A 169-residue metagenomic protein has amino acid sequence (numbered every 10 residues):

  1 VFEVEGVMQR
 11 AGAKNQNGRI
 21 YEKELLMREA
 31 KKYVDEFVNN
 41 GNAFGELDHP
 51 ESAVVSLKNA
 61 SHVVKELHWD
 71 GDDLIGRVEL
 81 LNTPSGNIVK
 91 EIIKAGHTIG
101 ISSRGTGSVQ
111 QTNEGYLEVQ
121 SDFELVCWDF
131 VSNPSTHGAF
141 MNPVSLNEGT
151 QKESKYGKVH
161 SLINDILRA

Functional and structural regions predicted by a protein language model:
V1-N39, Q151-R168: Polar/acidic, low-complexity leader/linker segments enriched in S/T/G and N/D
E3-G6, F44-E46, V63-Y156: Residue microenvironments linked to proteolytic maturation and disulfide-stabilized extracellular modules
K14, S52-V55, S61-V64, Q110-T112: Flexible loop/turn segments at secondary-structure boundaries
Q16-G18, S56, G86-K90: A short, polar/proline- and glycine-enriched secondary-structure boundary/capping micro-motif
G18-L26, K58-H62, S121-F123: Surface-exposed flexible segments
I20, A53-V54, Y116-L117: Short, solvent-exposed loop/turn motifs
L25-N39, S61-L67, S85-K90: A broad, low-specificity signal for short, low-complexity segments enriched in glycine/proline and polar/charged
D35-V55, I101: Short conserved beta-strand and strand-loop elements enriched in small hydrophobics with frequent Asp/Gly
